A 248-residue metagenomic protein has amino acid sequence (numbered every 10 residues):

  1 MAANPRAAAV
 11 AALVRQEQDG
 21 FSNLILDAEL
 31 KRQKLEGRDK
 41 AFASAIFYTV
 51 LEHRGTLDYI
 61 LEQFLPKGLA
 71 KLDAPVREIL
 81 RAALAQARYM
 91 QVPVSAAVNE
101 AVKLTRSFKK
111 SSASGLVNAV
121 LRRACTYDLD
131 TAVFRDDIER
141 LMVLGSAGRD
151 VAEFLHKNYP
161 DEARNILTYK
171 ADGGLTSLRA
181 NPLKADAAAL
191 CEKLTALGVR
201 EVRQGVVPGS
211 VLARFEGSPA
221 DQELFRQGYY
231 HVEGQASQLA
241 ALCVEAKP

Functional and structural regions predicted by a protein language model:
M1-D221: Class I Rossmann-like S-adenosyl-L-methionine
A213-P248: SAM-dependent Rossmann-like transferase core, predominantly class I methyltransferases with a strong bias toward
